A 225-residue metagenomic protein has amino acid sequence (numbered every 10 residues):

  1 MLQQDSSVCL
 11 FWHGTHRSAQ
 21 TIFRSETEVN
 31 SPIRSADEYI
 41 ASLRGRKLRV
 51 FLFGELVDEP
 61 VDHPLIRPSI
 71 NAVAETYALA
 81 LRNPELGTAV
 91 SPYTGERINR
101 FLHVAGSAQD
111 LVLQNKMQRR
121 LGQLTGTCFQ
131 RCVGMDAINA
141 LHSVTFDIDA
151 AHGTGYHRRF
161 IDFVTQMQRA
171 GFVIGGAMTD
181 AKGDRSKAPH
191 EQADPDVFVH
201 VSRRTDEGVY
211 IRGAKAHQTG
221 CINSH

Functional and structural regions predicted by a protein language model:
N30-T76: N-terminal-proximal low-complexity accessory segments that begin disordered and transition into the first
A78-I174: Internal helix-loop-helix
D162-V164, K187-H200: Beta-sandwich/jelly-roll carbohydrate-recognition scaffolds of carbohydrate-active enzymes
G171-D184: A short, Trp-centered hydrophobic/proline-enriched beta-strand micro-motif
A214, Q218-H225: A short core secondary-structure module
